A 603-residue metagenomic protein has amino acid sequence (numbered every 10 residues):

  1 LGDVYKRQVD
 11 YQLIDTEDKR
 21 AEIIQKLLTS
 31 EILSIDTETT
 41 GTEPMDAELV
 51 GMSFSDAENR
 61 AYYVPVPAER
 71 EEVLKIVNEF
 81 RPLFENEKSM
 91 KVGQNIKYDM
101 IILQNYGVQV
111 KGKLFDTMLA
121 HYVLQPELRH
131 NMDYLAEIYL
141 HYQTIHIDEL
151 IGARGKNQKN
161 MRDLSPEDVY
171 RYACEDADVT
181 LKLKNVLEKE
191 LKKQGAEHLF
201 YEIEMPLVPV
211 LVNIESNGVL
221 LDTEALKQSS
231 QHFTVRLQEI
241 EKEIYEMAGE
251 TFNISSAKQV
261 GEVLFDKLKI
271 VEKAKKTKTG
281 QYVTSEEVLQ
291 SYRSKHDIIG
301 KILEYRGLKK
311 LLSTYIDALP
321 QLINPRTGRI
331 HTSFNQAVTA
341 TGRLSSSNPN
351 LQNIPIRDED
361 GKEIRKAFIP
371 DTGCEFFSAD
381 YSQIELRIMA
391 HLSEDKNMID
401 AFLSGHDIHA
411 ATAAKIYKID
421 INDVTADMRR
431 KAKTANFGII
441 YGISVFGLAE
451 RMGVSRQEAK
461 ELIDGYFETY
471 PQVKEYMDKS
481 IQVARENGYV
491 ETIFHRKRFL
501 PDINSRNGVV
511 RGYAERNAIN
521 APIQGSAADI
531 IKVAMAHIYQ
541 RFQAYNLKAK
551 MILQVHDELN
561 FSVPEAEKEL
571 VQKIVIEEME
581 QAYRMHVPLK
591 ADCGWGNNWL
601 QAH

Functional and structural regions predicted by a protein language model:
L1-A68, P82-E85, Q94, K111 (+13 more regions): Conserved "right-hand" nucleotidyltransferase catalytic core of DNA-directed polymerases
R7, T39-A68, E72, S378 (+2 more regions): Metal-dependent catalytic core segments for phosphate chemistry
V73-K88: Short, basic/hydrophobic alpha-helical segments
Q104-L114, L128-D133, D395-I399: A short alpha->loop->secondary-structure connector
Q109-Q125, G405-H409: Conserved beta-strand -> loop -> alpha-helix junction used to position metal-binding or nucleic-acid-contacting
K159-R162, P209, S216, V271 (+7 more regions): Conserved catalytic core of nucleic-acid polymerases
V235, E239-K242, E246-G300, E468-N520 (+2 more regions): C-terminal polymerase-core module
N253-S255, K550-V555: Short beta-strand
